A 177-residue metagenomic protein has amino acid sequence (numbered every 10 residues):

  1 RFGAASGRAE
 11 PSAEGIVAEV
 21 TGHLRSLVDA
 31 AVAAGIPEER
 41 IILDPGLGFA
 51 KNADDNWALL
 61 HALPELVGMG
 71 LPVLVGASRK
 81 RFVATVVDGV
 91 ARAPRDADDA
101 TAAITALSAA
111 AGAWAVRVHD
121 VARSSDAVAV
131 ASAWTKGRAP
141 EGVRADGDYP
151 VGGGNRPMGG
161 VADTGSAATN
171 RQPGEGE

Functional and structural regions predicted by a protein language model:
R1-A30, A34, F49-G159, D163 (+1 more regions): Active-site-adjacent loop and "lid" segments of alpha/beta metabolic enzymes
E38-R40: Short acidic capping loops at alpha-helix termini that bridge into adjacent secondary structure
T169-E175: Short, intrinsically disordered C-terminal tails of secreted or membrane-associated proteins
